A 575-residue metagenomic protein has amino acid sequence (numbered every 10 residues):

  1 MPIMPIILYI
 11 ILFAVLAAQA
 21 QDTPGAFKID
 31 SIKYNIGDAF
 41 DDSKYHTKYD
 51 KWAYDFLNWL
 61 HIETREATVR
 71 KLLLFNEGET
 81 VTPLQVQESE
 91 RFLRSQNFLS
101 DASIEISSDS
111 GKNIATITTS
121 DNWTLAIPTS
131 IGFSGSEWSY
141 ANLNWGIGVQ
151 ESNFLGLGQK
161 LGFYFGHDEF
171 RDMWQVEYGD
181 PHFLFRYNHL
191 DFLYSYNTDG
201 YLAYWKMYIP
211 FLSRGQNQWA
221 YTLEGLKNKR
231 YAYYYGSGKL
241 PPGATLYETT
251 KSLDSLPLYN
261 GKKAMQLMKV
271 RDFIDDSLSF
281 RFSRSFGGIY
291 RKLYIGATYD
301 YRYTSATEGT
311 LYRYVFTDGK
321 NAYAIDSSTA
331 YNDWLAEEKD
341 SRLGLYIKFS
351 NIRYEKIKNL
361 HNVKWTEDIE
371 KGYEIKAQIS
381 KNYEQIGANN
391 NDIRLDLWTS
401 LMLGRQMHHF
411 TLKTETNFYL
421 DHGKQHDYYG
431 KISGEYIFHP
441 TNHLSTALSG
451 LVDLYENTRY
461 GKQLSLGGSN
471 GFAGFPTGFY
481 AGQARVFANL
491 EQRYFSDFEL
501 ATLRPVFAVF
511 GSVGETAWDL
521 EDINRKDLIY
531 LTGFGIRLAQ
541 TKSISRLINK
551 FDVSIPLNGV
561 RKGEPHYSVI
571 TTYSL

Functional and structural regions predicted by a protein language model:
M1-D22: Bacterial Sec-dependent N-terminal signal peptides
A20-P24, T298-R302, Y331-L335: N-terminal positively charged amphipathic segments used for targeting/anchoring
K28-N197, L202-Y221, G238-L240, S255 (+12 more regions): Outer-membrane beta-barrel initiation region
Y54, L73, E374-L575: C-terminal transmembrane beta-barrel domains of outer membrane proteins
Y194, G225-K227, Y299-Y301, T414-T416: Short, structured patches in soluble enzyme cores that scaffold and shape functional sites
G225-Y231, L397-M402: Short linear, low-complexity motifs centered on an aromatic residue
L226-D275, S285, R302-S328, A336: Flexible loop and strand-edge segments within Gram-negative outer membrane beta-barrel domains
G296-Y301, G450-L454: A glycine-rich phosphate-binding loop feature that marks nucleotide/adenosyl-phosphate handling sites
